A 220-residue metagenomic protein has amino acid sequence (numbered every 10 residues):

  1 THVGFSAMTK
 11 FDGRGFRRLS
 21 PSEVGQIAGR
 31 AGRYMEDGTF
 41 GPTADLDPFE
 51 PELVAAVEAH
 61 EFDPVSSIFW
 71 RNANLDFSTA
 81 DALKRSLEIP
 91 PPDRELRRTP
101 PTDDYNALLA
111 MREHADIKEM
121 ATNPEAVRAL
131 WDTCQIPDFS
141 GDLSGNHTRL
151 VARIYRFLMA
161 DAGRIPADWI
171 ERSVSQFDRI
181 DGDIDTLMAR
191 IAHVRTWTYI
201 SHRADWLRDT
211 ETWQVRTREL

Functional and structural regions predicted by a protein language model:
H2-E58: Conserved segment of the helicase C-terminal RecA-like domain
H60-D63: Short, solvent-exposed helix-helix connector turns and helix-capping sites enriched in acidic/polar residues
V65-L220: C-terminal accessory/connector segments of nucleic-acid motor ATPases
